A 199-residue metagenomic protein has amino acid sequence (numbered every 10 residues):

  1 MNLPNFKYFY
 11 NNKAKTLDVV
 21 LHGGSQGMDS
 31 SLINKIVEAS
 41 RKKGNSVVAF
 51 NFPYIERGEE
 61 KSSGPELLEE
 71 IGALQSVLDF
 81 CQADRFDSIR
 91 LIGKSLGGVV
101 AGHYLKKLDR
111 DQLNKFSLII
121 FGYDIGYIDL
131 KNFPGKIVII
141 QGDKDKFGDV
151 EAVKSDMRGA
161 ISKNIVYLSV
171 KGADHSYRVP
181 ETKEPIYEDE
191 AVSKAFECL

Functional and structural regions predicted by a protein language model:
N2-D84: Serine-hydrolase catalytic machinery in alpha/beta-hydrolase-like enzymes
S88-G93, F121: Short beta-strand immediately N-terminal to the catalytic nucleophile in serine-hydrolase-like folds
G93-A101: Gly/Ala-rich beta-loop-alpha elbow adjacent to hydrolase catalytic centers
D111-I125: A conserved short beta-strand
F133, I139-Q141, D145: Short beta-strand/loop motif that positions the catalytic acidic residue of the alpha/beta-hydrolase fold
D143-G148, H175-S176: Acidic catalytic loop of the alpha/beta-hydrolase fold
A173-Y187: Catalytic histidine-centered segment of alpha/beta-hydrolase-like enzymes
